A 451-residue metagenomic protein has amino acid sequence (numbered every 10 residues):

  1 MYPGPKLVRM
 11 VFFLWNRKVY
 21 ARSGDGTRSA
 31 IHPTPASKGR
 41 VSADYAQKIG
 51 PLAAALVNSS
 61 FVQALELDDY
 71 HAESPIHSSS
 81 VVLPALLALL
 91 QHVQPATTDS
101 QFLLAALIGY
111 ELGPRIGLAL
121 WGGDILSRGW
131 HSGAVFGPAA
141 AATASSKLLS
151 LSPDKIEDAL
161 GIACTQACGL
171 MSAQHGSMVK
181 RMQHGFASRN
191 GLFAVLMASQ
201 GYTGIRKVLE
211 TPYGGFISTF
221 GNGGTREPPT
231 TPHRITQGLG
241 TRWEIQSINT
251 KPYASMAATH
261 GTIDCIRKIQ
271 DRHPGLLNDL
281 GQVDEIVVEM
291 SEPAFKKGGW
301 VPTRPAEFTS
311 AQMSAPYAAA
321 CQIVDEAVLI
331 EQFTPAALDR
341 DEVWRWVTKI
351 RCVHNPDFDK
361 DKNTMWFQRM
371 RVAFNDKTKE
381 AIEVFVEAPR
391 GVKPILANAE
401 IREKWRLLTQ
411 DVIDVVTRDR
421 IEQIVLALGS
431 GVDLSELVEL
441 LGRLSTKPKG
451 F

Functional and structural regions predicted by a protein language model:
M1-I76, H175, V179-R189, L196-F451: Terminal-appendage/accessory-domain detector
A53-T98, F102-L104, I108, L112 (+1 more regions): Function-dense linear segments that define catalytic or interfacial modules in macromolecule-processing proteins
S78-S100, G137-L151, M256-G275, I323 (+1 more regions): Alpha-helical support elements that line or immediately flank enzyme active sites and cofactor-binding pockets
Q91-F193, I205-Y213: Glycine-rich, mobile lid/loop segments that gate access to catalytic sites or pores
